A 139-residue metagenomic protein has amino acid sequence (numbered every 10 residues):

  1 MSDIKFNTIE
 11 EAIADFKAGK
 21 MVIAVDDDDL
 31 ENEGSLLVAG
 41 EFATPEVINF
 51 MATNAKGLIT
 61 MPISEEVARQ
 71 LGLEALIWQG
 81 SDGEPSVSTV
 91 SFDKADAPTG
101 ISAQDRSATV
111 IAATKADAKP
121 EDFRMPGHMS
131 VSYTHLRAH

Functional and structural regions predicted by a protein language model:
S2-K20: Phosphate-interacting basic helix/loop segments used at nucleotide- and nucleic-acid interfaces
A12-F16, V25-L30, F50-M51, G80: Short secondary-structure boundary/capping segments within folded domains
A14, A18-M21, T53-K56, A95: Generic secondary-structure signature for well-ordered alpha-helical cores
G19-A39: N-terminal glycine-rich anion-binding loops that anchor highly charged ligand groups
E31, A68, A97-T99: Short, acidic Gly/Pro/Ser/Thr-rich loop/turn segments
E33-V90: A phosphate-binding glycine/aspartate-rich beta-alpha loop in the early core of alpha/beta enzymes
Q79-S132: Hydrophobic alpha-helical hairpins/lids featuring a short glycine-rich hinge
T134-H139: Conserved small/polar residues in nucleotide/adenosyl-binding loops
